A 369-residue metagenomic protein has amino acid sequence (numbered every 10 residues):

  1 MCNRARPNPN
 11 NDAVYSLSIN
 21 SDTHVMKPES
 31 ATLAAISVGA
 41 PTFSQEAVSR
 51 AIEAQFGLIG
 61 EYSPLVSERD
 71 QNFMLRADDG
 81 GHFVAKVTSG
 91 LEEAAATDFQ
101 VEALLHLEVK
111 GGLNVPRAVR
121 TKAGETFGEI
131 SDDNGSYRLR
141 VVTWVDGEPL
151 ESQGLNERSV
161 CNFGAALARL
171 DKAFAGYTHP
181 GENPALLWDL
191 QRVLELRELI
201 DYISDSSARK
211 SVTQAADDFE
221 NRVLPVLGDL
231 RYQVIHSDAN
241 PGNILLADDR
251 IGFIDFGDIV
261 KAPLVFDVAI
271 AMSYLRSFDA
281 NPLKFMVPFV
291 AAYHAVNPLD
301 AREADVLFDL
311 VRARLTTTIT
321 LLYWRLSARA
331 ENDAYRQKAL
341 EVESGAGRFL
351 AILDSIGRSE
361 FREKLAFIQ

Functional and structural regions predicted by a protein language model:
H24-L58: Juxta-kinase regulatory segment immediately upstream of eukaryotic protein kinase catalytic domains
P41-A54, G176-P180, L194-S237, P298: An alpha-helical support segment within catalytic cores of ATP-dependent transferases
G57-F73: ATP-binding glycine-rich phosphate-binding loop
E68-G80, V84-A85, A118, E220-F266 (+1 more regions): Active-site acidic catalytic loop and adjacent metal/ATP-binding pocket of ATP-dependent phosphoryl transfer enzymes
D78-T178: ATP-binding pocket architecture of kinase catalytic cores
L150-A208, Y232: A cross-family kinase active-site recognition segment
Y202, T320-Q369: ATP/Mg2+ or Mg2+-diphosphate-binding catalytic cores that bind nucleotide phosphates or diphosphates via glycine-rich
V265-P298, R312-A330: Active-site activation/catalytic loop segments of kinase-like enzymes and analogous catalytic loops in related
